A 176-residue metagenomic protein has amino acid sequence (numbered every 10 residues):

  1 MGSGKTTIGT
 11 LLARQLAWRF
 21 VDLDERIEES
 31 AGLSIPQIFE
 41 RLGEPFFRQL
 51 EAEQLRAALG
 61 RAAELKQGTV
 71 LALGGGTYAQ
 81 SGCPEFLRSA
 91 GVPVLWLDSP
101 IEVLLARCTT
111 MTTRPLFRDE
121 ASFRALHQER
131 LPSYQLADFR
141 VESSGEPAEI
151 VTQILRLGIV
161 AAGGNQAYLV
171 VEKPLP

Functional and structural regions predicted by a protein language model:
S3: ATP-binding Walker
T6: Walker A/P-loop
L11, Q15, G68, P93 (+1 more regions): NTP-dependent small-molecule kinase module
R14-E25: Post-Walker A helix-loop "phosphate-sensing" segment adjacent to the P-loop in P-loop NTPases
L23-R88: ATP-dependent small-molecule kinase phosphotransfer cores that center on conserved nucleotide phosphate-binding segments
G74-Y78, P100-E102, E146: Short glycine-rich anion-binding loops that position phosphate/pyrophosphate groups of nucleotides and phosphorylated
G82-E85, A106-T110, Q153-L155: Short amphipathic alpha-helical segments
A90-P132: A glycine- and Lys/Arg-enriched "phosphate-lid" helix/loop adjacent to the NTP-binding pocket of small-molecule kinases
